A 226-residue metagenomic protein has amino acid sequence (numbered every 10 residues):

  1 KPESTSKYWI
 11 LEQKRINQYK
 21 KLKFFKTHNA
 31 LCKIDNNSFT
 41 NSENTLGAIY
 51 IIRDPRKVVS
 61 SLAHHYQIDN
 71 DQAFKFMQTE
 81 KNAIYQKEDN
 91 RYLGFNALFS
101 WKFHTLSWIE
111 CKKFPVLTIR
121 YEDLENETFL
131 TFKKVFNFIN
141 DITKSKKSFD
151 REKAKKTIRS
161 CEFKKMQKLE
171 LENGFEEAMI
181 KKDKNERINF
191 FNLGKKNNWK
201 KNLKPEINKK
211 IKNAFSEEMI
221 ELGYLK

Functional and structural regions predicted by a protein language model:
K1-I119, S145, F190-K226: PAPS-dependent sulfotransferase catalytic domain
K1-T5, W9, F24, K113-K201 (+1 more regions): The conserved 3'-phosphoadenosine-5'-phosphosulfate
